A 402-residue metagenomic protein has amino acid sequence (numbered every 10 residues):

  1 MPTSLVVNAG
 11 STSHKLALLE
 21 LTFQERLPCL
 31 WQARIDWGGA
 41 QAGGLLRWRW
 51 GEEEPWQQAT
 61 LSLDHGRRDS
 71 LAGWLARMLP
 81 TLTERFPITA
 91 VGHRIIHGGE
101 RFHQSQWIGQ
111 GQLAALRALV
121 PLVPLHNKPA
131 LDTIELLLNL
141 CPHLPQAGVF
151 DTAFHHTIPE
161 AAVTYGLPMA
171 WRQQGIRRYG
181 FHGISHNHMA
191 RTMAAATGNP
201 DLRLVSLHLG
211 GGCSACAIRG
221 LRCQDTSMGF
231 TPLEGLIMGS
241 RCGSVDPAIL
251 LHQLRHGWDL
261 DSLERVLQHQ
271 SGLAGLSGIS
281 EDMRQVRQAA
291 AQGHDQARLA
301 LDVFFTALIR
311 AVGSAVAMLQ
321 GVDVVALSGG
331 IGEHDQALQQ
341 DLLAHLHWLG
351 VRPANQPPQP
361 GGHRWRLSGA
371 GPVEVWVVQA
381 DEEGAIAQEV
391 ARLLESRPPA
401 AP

Functional and structural regions predicted by a protein language model:
S4, S13-H65: Short glycine-rich, Thr/Ser-proximal phosphate-binding strand/loop in the N-terminal lobe of ATP-dependent enzymes
S4-V6, A90-G92, A147, L204-H208: Short glycine-aspartate micro-motif
L75-H126, P145-A147, A153-T164: Short beta-strand-loop/turn "lid" adjacent to the catalytic site in phosphate-handling enzymes
F154-R255: Glycine-rich phosphate-binding loop of actin/hexokinase-like ATP-binding domains
M189-T192, A196, L299-Q320: Phosphate/ATP-binding catalytic cores across multiple sugar-kinase/actin-like superfamilies, primarily ASKHA
H256-A300: A mobile "lid/hinge" subdomain adjacent to the ATP/sugar-phosphate binding pocket shared across diverse ATP-dependent
D323-L346: Glycine-rich phosphate-binding loops at beta-strand->alpha-helix junctions
E333, A354-P398: Glycine-rich phosphate-binding/hydrolytic loop that grips phosphoryl groups
